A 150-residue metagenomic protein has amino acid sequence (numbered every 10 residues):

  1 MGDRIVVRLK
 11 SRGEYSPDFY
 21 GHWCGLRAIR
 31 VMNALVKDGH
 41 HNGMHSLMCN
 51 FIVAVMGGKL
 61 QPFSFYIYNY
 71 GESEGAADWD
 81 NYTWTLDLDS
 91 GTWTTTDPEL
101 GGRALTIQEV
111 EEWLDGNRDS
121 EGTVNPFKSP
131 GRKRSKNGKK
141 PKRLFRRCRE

Functional and structural regions predicted by a protein language model:
R4-L9: Short beta-strand scaffold segments in enzyme catalytic cores
S11-R12, D89: Short, ordered coil/turn segments that flank beta-strands lining enzyme active or ligand-binding pockets
R12-G13, W79: Glycine-centered tight beta-turn/hairpin loop motif at sheet-sheet or coil-to-beta transitions
E14-C49: Short, flexible N-terminal segments of the mature chain
V36-R149: Low-complexity intrinsically disordered segments
